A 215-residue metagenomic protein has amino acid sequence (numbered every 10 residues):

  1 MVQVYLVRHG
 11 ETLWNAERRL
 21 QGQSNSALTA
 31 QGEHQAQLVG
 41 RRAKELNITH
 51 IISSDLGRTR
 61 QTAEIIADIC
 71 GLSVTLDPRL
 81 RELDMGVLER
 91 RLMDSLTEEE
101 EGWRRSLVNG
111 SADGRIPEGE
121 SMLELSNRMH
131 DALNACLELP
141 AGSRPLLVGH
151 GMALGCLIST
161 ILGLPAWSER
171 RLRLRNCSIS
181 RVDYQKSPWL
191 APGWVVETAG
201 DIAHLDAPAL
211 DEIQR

Functional and structural regions predicted by a protein language model:
V2, R42, L83-S95, E138-S143 (+1 more regions): Acidic, low-complexity terminal tails and accessory targeting/binding regions of phosphate-metabolizing enzymes
V4, S143-G151: Generic beta-sheet signal
V7, E11-L72, L76: Active-site-proximal alpha-helix that buttresses catalytic centers in soluble enzyme cores
T12, A153-L154: Short active-site segment of divalent metal-dependent hydrolases/proteases that encodes the spacing between
Q37-K44, S126, H130-E138, I158: Generic structural signal for well-ordered alpha-helical scaffold segments
S53-S54, N127, V148-G149: Short beta-strand scaffold positions
I65, C156, T160: Active-site signature of alpha/beta-hydrolase-fold catalytic machinery across serine- and Asp/Cys-nucleophile hydrolases
D68-D131, E197, A209-R215: Phosphate-handling substructures
